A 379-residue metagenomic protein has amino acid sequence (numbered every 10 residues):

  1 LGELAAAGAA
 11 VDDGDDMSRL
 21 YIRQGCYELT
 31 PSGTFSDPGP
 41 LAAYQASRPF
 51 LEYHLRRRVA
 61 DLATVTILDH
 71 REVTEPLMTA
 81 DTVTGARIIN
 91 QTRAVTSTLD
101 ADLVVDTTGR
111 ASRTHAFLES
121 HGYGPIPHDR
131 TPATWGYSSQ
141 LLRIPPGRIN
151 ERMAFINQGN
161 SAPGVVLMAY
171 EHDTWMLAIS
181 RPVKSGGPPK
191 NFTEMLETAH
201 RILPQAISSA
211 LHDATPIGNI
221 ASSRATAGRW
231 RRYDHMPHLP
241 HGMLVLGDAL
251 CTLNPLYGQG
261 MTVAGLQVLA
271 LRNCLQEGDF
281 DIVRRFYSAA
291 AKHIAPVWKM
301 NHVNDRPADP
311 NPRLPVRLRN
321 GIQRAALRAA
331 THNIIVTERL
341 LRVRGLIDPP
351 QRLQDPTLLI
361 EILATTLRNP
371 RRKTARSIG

Functional and structural regions predicted by a protein language model:
L1-Y27: N-terminal FAD cofactor-binding segment of flavoenzymes
L29-R48, G85, I179-V183: Helix-loop-beta segment of a Rossmann-like dinucleotide-binding subdomain
P38-R57, T107, R113, P189-K190: Short beta-strand to alpha-helix junction loop
Y53-A60, E72, D106, L118 (+3 more regions): Primarily hydrophobic membrane-targeting regions of prokaryotic envelope proteins
D61-L203: Predominantly flavin-linked oxidoreductase catalytic cores and closely associated redox partners
Y137-P145, A221-S222, A290, P296: Short, conserved secondary-structure transition motifs
S185-H293: FAD/FMN-dependent oxidoreductases across multiple families
R272-G379: C-terminal helical "tail/cap" subdomain of flavin- and related membrane-associated enzymes
